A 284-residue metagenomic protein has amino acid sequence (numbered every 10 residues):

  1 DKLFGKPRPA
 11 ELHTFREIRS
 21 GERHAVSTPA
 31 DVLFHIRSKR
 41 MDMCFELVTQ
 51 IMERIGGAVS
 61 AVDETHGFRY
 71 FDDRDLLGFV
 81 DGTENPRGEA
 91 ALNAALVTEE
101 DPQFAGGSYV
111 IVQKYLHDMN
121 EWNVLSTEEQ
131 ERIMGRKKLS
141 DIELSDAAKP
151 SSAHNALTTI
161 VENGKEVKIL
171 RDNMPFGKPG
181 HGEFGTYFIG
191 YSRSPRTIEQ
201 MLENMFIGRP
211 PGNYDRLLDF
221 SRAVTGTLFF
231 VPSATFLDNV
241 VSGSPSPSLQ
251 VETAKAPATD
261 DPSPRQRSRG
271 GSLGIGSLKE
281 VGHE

Functional and structural regions predicted by a protein language model:
D1-G276, V281-H283: Long, histidine/aromatic-enriched segments associated with O2/redox biology
